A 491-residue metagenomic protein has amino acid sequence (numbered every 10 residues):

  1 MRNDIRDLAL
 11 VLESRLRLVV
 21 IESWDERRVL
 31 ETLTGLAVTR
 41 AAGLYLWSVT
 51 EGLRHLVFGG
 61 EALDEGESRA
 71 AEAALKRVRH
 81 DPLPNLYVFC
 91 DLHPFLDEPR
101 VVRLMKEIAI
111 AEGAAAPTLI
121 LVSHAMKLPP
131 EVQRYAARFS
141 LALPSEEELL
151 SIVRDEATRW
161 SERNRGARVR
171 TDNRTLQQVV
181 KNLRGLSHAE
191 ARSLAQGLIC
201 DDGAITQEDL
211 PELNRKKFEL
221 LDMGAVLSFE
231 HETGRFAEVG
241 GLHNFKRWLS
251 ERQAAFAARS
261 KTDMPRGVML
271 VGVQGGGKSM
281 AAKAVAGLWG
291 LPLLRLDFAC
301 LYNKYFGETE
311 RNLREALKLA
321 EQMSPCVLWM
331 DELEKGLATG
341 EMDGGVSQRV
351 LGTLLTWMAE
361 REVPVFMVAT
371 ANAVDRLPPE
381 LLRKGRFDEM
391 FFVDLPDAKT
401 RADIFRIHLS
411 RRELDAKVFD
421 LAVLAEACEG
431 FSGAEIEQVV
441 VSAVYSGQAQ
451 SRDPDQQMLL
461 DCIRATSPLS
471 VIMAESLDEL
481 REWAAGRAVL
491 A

Functional and structural regions predicted by a protein language model:
M1-S14, L18, F218-A284, L288 (+4 more regions): C-terminal engagement/docking regions of AAA+ P-loop ATPases
M1-V38, F95-E98: Glycine-rich P-loop/Walker A and Walker A-like loops and their local beta1-loop-alpha1 context in P-loop NTPases
A9-E13, N85, E131, R174: Surface-exposed beta-strand-to-loop junctions that form interaction patches on eukaryotic regulatory domains
V19, A42-L44, V49-I120, H124-K127 (+4 more regions): Walker A/P-loop NTP-binding motif of AAA+ ATPase domains
W24, N182, L194-D201, E212-K216 (+4 more regions): Short acidic/histidine-centered micro-motifs embedded in hydrophobic/aromatic stretches that mark compact functional
R28, S187, G277: Conserved glycine(s) of the Walker
A142-A189, D202-A204, F366, P379-E380 (+2 more regions): Conserved C-terminal "switch" segment of AAA+ ATPases
N173-S228: Interdomain "pre-motor" coupling segment immediately N-terminal to P-loop NTPase/helicase cores
